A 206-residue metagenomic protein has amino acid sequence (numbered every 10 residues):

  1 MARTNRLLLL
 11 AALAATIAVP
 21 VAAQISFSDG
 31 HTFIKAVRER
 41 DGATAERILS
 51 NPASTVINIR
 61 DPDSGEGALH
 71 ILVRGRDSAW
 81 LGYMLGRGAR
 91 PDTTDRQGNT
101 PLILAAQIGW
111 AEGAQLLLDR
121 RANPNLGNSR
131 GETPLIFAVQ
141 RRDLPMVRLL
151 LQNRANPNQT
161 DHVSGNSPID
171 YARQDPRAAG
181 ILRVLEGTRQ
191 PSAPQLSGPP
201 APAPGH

Functional and structural regions predicted by a protein language model:
L10-A18: Bacterial N-terminal signal peptides
Q24-K35, N153, S164, D170-H206: Ankyrin-repeat-protein effector appendages
S26, D61-P62, D95, N128 (+1 more regions): Ankyrin repeat boundary/linker residues
D29, S64-G65, G98, G131 (+1 more regions): Start-of-repeat signature of ankyrin repeats
K35-D41, I71-D77, L104-W110, F137-D143 (+1 more regions): Ankyrin repeat A-helix N-terminal signature
G42-L49, R76-L85, W110-L118, D143-L151 (+1 more regions): Ankyrin repeat structural motif
T55-I57, P91, P124, P157: Ankyrin-repeat inter-repeat connecting loop/turn
E66, I71-G82, G86-R87, D95-R121: Alpha-helical adaptor scaffolds
